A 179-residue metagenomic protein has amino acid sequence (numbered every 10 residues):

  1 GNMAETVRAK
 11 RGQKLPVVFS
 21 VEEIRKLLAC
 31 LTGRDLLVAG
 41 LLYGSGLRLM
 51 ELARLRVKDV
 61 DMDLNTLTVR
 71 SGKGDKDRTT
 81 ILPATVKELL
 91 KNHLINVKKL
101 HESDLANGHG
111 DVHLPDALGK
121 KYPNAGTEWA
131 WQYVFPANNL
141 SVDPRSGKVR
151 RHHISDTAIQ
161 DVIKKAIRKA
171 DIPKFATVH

Functional and structural regions predicted by a protein language model:
G1-H179: Conserved catalytic core of the tyrosine transesterase superfamily
